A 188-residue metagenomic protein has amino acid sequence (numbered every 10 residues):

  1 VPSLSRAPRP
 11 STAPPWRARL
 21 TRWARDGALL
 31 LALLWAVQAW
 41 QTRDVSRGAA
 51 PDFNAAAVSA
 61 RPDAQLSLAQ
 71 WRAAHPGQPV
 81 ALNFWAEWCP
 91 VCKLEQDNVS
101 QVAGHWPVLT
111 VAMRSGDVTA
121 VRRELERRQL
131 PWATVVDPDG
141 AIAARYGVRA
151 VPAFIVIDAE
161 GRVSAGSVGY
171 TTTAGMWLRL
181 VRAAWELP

Functional and structural regions predicted by a protein language model:
V1-P62, P188: N-terminal targeting signals for export/organelle localization
P51, V80, V151-P152: Short loop/turn microsegments at loop-to-beta-strand junctions
F53-A56, E87, R149, A159: Structural detector for helix-capping/boundary residues
N54-V80: A short beta-strand-turn-helix
Q70-K93, V99: Short active-site neighborhood of thiol/selenol oxidoreductases, capturing the structured segment around
A81-L82, V108, F154: Hydrophobic beta-strand anchors of alpha/beta hydrolase catalytic cores
K93-R128, P138-A144: Structural microenvironment flanking redox-active thiols in thiol-disulfide oxidoreductases
E126-L130, P138-P188: Thiol/disulfide oxidoreductase modules built on the thioredoxin-like
